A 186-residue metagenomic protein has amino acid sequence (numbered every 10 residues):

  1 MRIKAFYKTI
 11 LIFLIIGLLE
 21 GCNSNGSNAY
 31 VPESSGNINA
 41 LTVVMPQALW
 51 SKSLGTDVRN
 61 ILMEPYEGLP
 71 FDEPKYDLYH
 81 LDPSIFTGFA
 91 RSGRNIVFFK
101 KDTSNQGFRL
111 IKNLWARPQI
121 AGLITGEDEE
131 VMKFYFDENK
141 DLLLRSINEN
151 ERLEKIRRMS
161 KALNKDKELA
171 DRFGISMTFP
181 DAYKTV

Functional and structural regions predicted by a protein language model:
M1-E33: Bacterial Sec-dependent N-terminal signal peptides
C22-V186: N-terminal targeting sequences that direct proteins away from the cytosol to non-cytosolic compartments
